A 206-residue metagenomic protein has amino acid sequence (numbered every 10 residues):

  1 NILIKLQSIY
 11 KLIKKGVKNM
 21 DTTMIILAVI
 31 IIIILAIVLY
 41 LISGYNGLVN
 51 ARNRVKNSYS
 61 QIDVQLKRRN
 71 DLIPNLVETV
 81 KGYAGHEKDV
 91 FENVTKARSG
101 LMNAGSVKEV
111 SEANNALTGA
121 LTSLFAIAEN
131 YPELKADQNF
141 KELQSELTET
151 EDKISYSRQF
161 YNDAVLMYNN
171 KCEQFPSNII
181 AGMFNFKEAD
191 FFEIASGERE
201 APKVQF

Functional and structural regions predicted by a protein language model:
I2-F206: A helix-centric hydrophobic-segment signal that preferentially recognizes long, alpha-helical stretches used
